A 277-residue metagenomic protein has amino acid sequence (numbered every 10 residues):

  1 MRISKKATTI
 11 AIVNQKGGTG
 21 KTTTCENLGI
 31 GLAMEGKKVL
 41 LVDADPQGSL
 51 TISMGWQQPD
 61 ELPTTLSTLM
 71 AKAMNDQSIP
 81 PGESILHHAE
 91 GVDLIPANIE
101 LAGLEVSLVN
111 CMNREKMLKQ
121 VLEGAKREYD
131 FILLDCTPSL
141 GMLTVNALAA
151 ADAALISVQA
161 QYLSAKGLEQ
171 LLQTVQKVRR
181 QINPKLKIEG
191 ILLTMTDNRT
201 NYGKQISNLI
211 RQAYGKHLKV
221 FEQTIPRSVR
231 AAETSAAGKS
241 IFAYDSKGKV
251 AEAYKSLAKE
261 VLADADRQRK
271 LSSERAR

Functional and structural regions predicted by a protein language model:
M1-R277: P-loop NTP-binding core
